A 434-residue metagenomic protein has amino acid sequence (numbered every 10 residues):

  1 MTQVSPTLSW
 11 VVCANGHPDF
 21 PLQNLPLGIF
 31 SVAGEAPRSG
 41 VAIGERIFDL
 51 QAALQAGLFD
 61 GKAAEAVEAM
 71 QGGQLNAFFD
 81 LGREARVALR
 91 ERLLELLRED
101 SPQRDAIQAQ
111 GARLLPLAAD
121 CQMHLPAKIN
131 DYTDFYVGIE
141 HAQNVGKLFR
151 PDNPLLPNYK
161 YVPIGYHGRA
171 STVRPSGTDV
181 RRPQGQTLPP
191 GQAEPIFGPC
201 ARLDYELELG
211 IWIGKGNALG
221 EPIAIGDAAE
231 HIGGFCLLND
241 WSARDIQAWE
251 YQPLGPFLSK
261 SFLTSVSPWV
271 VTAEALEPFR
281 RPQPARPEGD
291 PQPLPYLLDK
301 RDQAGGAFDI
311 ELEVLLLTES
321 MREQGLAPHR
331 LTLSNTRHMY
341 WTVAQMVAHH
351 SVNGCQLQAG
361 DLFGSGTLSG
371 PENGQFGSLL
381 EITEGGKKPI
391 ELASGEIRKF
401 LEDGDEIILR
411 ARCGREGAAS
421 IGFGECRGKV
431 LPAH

Functional and structural regions predicted by a protein language model:
T2-A33, A42, F48-L333, R337-A344: Active-site microenvironments in enzyme catalytic cores
W10, I47, M123, Y166 (+5 more regions): Generic preference for hydrophobic/aromatic residues in regular secondary structure cores
E35, A243, P371, R415: Surface-exposed, flexible loop/turn segments at secondary-structure boundaries
A36, I310, G424: Residue-level signal for beta-strand positions within conserved beta-sheet cores that form or flank
S39, R46-I47, E208, L362 (+2 more regions): Residue-level marker of beta-strand positions
Y340-V352, Q356-A359, F363-R412, A419-C426: Active-site pocket scaffolds in enzymes
K429-A433: Short beta-strand edge segments in extracellular beta-sheet folds
